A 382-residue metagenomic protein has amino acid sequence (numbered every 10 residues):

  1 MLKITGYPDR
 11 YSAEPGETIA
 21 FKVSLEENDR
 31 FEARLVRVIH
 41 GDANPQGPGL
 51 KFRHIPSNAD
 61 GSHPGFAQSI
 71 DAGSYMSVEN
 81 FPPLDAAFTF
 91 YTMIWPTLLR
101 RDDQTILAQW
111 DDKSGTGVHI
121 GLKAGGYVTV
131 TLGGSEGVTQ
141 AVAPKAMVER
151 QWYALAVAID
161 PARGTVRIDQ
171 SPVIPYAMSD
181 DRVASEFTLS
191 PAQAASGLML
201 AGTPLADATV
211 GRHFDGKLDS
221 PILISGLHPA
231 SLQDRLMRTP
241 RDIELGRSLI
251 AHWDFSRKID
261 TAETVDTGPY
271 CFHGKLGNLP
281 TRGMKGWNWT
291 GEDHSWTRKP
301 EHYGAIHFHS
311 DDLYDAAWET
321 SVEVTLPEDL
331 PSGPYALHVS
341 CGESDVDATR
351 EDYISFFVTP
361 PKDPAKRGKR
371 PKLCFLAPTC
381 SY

Functional and structural regions predicted by a protein language model:
M1-S12: Short, compositionally biased P/S/T/A/G/V-rich stretches that sit at domain boundaries
G6, P15-A20, L25-R30, H40-M284 (+1 more regions): Extracellular glycan-associated modules
Y11-A13, S220, G333, H338: Conserved beta-strand->loop/alpha-helix structural units within folded catalytic cores of enzymes with alpha/beta
N28, V38, T281-L313, P334 (+2 more regions): Aromatic-Pro/Gly-enriched surface loop or interdomain linker that acts as a lid/target-recognition segment
F31-L35: Short, hydrophobic/aromatic beta-strand segments
N58-S74, Y303-E323: Aromatic sugar-binding surface patches on proteins that engage polysaccharides or sugar-phosphate polymers
V78-F81, D207-T209, Y314-L330: Signal that preferentially marks extracellular ectodomain short beta-strand elements of beta-sandwich modules
Q151-Y153, P331-Y335: Exposed beta-strand face motif in extracellular beta-rich ectodomains
